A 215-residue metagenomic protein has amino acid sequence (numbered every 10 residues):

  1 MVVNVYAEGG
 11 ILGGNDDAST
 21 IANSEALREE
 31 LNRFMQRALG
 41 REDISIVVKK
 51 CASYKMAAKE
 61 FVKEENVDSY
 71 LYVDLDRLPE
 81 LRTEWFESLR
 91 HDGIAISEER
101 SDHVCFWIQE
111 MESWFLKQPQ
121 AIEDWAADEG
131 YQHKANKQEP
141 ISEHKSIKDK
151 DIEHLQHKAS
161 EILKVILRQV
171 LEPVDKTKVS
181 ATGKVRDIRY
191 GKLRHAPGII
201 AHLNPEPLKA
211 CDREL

Functional and structural regions predicted by a protein language model:
M1-V2, D16-V48, A52-L215: C-terminal accessory helical subdomains adjacent to catalytic cores in phosphodiester- and nucleotide-handling enzymes
V5-A7: Short hydrophobic beta-strand that contains or immediately precedes a catalytic carboxylate
G9-G13: Short polar catalytic/cofactor-binding loops
